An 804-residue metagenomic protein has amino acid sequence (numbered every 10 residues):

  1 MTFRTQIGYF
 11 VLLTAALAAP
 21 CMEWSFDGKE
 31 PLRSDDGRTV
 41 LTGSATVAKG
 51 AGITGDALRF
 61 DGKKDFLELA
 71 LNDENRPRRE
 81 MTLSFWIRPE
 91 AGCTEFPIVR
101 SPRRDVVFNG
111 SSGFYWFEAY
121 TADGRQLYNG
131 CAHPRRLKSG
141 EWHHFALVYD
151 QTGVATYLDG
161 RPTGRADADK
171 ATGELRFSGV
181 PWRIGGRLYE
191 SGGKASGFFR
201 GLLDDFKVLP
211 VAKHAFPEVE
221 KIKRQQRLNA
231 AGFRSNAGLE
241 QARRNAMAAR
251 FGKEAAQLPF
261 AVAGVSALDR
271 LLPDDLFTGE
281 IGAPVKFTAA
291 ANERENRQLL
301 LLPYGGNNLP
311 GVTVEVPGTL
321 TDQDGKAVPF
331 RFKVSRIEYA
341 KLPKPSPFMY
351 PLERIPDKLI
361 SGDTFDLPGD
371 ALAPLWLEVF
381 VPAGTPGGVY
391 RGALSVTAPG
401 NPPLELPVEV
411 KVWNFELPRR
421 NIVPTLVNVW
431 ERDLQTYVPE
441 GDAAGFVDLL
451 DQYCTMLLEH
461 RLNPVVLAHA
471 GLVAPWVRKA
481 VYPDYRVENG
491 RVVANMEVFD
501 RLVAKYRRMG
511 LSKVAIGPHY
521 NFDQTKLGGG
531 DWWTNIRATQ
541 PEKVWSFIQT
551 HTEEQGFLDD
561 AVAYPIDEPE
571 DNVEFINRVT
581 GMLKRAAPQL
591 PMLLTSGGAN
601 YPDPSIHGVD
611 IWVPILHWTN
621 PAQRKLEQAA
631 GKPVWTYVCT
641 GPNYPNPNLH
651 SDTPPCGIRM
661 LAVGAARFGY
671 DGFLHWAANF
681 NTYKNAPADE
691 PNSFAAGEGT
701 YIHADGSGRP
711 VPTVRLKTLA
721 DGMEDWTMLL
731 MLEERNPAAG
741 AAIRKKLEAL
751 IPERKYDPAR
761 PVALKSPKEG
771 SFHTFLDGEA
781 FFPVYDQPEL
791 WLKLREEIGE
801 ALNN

Functional and structural regions predicted by a protein language model:
A19-A231: Extracellular glycan-associated modules
E74-R76, F380-G387: Short, surface-exposed loop/turn segments at beta-strand-coil junctions that are enriched for proline with nearby
Q225-V285, R294, G305, N401-D442: Long, low-complexity ectodomains and other extracytoplasmic segments of secretory-pathway proteins
G238-I281, Q298, Y304-L377: Surface-exposed binding patches on compact interaction domains or structured appendages
I281, N292-Q298, A373, P386-A393: Short, solvent-exposed loop/turn segments enriched in Ser/Thr/Gly
L302, P351, I355-F365, A371 (+7 more regions): Aromatic-lined carbohydrate-binding surfaces of glycoside hydrolases
A504, M509, G517-W533, R537 (+5 more regions): Catalytic domains of carbohydrate-active enzymes that cleave complex glycans
D610-P691: Catalytic-core region of carbohydrate-active enzymes that cleave or remodel glycosidic bonds
